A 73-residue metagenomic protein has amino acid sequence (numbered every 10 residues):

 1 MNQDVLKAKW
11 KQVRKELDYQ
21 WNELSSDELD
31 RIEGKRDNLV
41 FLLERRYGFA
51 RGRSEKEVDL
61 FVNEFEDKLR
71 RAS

Functional and structural regions predicted by a protein language model:
M1-S73: Intrinsically disordered, low-complexity, hydrophilic segments
